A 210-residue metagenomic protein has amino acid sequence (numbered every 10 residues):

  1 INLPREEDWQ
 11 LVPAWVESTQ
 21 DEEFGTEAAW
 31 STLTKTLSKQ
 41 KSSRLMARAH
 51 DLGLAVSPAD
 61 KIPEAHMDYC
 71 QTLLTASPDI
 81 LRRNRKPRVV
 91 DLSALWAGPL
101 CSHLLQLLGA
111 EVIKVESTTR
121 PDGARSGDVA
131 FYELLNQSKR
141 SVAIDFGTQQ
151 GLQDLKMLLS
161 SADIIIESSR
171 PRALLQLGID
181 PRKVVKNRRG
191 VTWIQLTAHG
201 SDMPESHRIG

Functional and structural regions predicted by a protein language model:
I1-E23, K35, A59: Alpha-helical interface/anchor segments and their boundary "cap" residues
R5-W9, K35-T36, Q40-G53, D60-G210: N-terminal helix-loop segment corresponding to the beta1-alpha1 unit of nucleotide/adenylate-binding folds
F24, A28: Glycine-rich active-site loop/strand segments that organize a redox cofactor
